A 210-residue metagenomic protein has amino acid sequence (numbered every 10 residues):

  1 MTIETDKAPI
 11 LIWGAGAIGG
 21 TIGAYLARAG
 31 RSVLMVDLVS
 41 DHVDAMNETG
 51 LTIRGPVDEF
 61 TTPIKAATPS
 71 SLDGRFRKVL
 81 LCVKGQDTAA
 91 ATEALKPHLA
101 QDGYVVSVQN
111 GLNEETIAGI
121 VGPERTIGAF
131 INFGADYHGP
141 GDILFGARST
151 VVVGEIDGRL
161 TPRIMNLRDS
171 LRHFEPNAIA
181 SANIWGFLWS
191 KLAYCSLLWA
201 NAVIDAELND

Functional and structural regions predicted by a protein language model:
T2-G55: NAD(P)+-binding Rossmann beta1-loop-alpha1 motif at the extreme N-terminus of oxidoreductases
A8, R77, S149: Nucleotide donor/acceptor-binding cores
P9, S32-L34, Y104, R125 (+1 more regions): Residues at the starts of beta-strands that form the adenosine-phosphate
V36, F60-D142: Rossmann-like NAD(P)(H) cofactor-binding subdomain of soluble oxidoreductases
H42, D87, N113, R159-R163 (+1 more regions): Short phosphate-engaging motifs
P56-P63, G154-G158: Active-site-adjacent segment of FAD-dependent monooxygenases/related oxidoreductases
H98, I120-R125, H138, D142-D210: Internal alpha-helical scaffold of NAD(P)-dependent oxidoreductase catalytic cores
